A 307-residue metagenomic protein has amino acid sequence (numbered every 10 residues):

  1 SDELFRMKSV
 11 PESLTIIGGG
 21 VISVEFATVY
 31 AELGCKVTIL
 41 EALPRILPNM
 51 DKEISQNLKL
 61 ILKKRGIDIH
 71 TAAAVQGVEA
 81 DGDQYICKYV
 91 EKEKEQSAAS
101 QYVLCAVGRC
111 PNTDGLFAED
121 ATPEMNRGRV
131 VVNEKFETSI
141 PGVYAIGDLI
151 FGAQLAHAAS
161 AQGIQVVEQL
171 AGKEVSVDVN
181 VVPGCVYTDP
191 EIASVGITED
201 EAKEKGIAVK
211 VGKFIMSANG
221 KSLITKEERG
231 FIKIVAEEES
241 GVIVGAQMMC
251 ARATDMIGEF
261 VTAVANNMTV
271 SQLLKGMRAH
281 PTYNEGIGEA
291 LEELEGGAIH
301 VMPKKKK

Functional and structural regions predicted by a protein language model:
S1-P11, A98-L170: FAD-site-proximal beta/loop scaffold in flavoenzymes
D2, T71-A73, K213: Short loop/edge segments at beta-strand edges and connector loops that shape dinucleotide/nucleotide cofactor-binding
F5, V21-I22, E53, I150: Residue-level detector of alpha-helix initiation sites
K8-M50, Y85, L155: Rossmann-like NAD(P)H-binding beta-loop-alpha module
L33-E134, I197, E204-A208, S217: A Rossmann-like FAD-binding core segment of flavoenzymes
P44-P48, A72, V78, V175-E191: Flexible, acidic loop-helix segments that line cofactor/substrate-binding pockets
H70, E124-N126, K173-P183, I207-G212: A short alpha-helix-loop-beta-strand transition element characteristic of N-terminal alpha/beta dinucleotide-binding
A171, Y187-T198, K203-K307: Flexible, glycine-rich terminal cap/loop adjacent to redox cofactors in electron-transfer oxidoreductases
